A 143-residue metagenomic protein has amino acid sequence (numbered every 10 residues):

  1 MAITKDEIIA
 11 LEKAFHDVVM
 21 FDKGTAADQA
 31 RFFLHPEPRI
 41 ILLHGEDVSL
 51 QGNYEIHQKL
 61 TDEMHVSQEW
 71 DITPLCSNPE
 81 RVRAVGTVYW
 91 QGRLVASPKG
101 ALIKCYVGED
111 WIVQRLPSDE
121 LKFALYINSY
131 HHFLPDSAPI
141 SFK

Functional and structural regions predicted by a protein language model:
M1-F32, P36, F142-K143: Short, low-complexity N-terminal intrinsically disordered segments enriched in polar/charged residues
K5-D6, T25-R81: A solvent-exposed, acidic/Ser-Thr-rich amphipathic alpha-helical stretch
F33-L34, V88-G92, I127-S129: Short beta-strand segments enriched in hydrophobic/aromatic residues within well-folded beta-rich domains
E63, Q91-K104, F133-L134: Short, cysteine-centered beta-strand-loop-beta hairpins and adjacent loop/turn segments enriched in charged/polar
V66-W70, V85, I103-D110: Short, surface-exposed coil-to-beta transition loops
T73-V85, V113-K122: A short, structured loop/turn motif at beta-sheet edges
N78-L94, C105-V107: A short hydrophobic beta-strand element
A101-K143: Short beta-strand edge/turn micro-motifs at domain boundaries
